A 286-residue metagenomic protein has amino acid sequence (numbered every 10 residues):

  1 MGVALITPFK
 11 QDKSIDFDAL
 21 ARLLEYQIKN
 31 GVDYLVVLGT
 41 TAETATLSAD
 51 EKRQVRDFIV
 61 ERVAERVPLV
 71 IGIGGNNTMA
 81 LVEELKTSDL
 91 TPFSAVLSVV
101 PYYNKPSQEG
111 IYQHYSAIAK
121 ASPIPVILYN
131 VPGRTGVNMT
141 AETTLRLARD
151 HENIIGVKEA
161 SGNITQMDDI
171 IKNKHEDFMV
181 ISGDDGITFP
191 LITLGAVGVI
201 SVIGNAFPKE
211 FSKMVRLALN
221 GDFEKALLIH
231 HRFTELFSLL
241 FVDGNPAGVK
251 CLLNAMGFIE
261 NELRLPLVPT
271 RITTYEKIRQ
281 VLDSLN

Functional and structural regions predicted by a protein language model:
G2-P8, N30-V32, T41, A196 (+1 more regions): C-terminal alpha-helical cap/extension of soluble enzyme domains
G2-V3, T7-G136, R146: Active-site beta->alpha loop and helix N-cap motifs at the rims of alpha/beta catalytic domains
Q11, F17, A49, A141 (+2 more regions): Alpha-helix N-capping/helix-start residues
F17, A21-L24, A141, Y275-L282: Short, amphipathic alpha-helical "lid/cap" segments that border enzyme active or binding sites
L20, K52, R56, L81 (+7 more regions): A general structural signal for well-ordered alpha-helical segments in protein cores
L24, R56, Y115, H151 (+2 more regions): Short amphipathic alpha-helical/adjacent loop interface patches that line ligand and macromolecule-binding sites
K120-A121, R134-F237, F241: Catalytic alpha/beta core domains of metabolic enzymes, predominantly
N130-V131, N153-I154, R264-L265: Glycine-rich phosphate-binding "P-loop"
